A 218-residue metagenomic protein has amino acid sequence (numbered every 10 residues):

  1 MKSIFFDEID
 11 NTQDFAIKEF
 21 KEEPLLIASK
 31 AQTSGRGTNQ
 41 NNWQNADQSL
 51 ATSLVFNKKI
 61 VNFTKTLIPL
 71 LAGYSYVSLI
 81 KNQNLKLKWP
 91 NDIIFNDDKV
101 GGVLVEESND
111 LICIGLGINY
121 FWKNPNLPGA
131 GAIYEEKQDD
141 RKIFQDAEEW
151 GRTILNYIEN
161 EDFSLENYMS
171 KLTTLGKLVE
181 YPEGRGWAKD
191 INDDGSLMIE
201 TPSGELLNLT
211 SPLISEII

Functional and structural regions predicted by a protein language model:
M1, K21-S29, K86-W89, G151-I154 (+1 more regions): N-terminal start-of-chain detector that recognizes signal peptides and the immediate post-cleavage beginning
M1-S78: N-terminal lobe of the biotin/lipoate ligase/transferase fold
I60-L87, F95-I218: Long, positively charged amphipathic alpha-helical accessory segments at protein N-termini or as interdomain linkers
